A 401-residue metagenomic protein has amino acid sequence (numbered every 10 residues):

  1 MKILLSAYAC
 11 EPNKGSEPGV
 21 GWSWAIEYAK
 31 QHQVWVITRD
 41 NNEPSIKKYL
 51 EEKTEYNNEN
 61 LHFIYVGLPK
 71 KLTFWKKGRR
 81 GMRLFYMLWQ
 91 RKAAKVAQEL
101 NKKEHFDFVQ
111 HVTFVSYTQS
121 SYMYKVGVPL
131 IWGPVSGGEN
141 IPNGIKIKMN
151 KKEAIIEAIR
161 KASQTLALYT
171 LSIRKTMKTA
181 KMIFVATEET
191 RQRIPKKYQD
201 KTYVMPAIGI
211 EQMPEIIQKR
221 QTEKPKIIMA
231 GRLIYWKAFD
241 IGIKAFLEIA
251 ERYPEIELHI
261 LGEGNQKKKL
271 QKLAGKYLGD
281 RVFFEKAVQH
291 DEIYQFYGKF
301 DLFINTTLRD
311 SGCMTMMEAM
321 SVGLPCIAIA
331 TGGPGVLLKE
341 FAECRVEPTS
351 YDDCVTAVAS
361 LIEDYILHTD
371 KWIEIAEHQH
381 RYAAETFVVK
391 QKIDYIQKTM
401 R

Functional and structural regions predicted by a protein language model:
G19, P225, R232-E248, N265-K268: A conserved mid-protein helix/loop that constitutes part of the nucleotide-sugar donor-binding site
H62, W132, S163-I216: Donor nucleotide-sugar binding/catalytic pocket of nucleotide-sugar-dependent glycosyltransferases
K269-V288: Nucleotide-activated donor-binding/catalytic signature segment of Leloir-type glycosyltransferases, i.e., the conserved
A287, Q295-F300: Short alpha-helical donor nucleotide-sugar binding micro-motif in glycosyltransferases
L308: Aromatic "clamp/platform" in nucleotide-sugar-dependent glycosyltransferases that forms part of the donor/acceptor
P325-A328: Short hydrophobic beta-strand element within catalytic cores of glycosyltransferases and related nucleotide-activated
G335-E363: Change "using UDP/GDP/dTDP sugars" to "using nucleotide sugars
L367-M400: A charged, aromatic-enriched C-terminal amphipathic alpha-helix characteristic of glycosyltransferases across folds
